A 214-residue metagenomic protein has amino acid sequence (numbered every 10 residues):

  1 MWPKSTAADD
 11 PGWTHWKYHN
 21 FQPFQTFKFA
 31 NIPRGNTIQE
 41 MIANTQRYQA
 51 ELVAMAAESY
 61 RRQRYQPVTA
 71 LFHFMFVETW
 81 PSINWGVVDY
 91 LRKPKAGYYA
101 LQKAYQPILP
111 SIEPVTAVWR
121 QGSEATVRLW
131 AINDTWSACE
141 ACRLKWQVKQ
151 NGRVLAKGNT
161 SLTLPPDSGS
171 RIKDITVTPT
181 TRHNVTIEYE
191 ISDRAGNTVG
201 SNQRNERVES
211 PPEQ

Functional and structural regions predicted by a protein language model:
M1-A141, V148, A156, L164: Substrate-binding clefts and catalytic carboxylate motifs of secreted carbohydrate-active enzymes
Q25, L101, P110, R171-I172 (+2 more regions): Generic hydrophobic, helix-prone segments enriched in Leu/Val/Ile
A96, K157, V199-Q203: Short edge beta-strand segments in beta-sheet-rich domains
I132, K149, T176-T178, S192: Solvent-exposed residues in well-ordered beta-strands and their adjoining turns, especially edge/terminal strands
C142-R143, R153-R182: Intrinsically disordered, low-complexity Pro/Gly/Ser/Thr-rich segments with frequent PxxP/GP/PP motifs and embedded
Q147-V154, R194-G196: Change "in extracellular beta-sheet-rich domains … of secreted and cell-surface proteins" to "in beta-sheet-rich domains
H183-R194: Short, aromatic- and glycine-rich surface loops/edge beta-strands on solvent-exposed regions
N197-Q214: Short beta-strand elements
